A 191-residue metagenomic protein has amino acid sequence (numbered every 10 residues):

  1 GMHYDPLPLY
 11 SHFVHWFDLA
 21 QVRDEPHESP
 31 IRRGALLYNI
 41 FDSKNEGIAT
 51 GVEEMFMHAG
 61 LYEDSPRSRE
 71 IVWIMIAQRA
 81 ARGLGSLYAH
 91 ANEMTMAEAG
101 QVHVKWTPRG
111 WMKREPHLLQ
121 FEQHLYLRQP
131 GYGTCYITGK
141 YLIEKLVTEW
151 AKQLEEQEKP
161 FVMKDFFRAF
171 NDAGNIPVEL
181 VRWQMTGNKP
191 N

Functional and structural regions predicted by a protein language model:
G1-N191: Long, His/Glu/Asp-enriched segments that create or flank divalent metal/ion-associated functional microenvironments
